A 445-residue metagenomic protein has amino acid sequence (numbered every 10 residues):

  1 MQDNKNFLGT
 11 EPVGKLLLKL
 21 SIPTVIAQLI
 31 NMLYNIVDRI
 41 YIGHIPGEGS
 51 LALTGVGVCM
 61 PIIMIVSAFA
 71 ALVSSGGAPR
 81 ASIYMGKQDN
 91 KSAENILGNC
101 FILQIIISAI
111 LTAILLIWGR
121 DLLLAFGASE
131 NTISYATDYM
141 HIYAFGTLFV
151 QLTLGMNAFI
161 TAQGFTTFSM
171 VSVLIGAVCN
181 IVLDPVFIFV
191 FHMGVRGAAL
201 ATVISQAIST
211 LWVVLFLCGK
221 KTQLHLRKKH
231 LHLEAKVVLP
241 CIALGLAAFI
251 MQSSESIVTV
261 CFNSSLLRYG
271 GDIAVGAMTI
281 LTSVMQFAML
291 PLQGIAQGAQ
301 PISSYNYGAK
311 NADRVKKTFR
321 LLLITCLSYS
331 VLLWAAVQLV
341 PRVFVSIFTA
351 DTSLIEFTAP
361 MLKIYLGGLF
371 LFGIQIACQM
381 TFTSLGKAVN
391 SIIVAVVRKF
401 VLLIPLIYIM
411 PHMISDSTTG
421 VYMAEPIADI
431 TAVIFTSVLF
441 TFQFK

Functional and structural regions predicted by a protein language model:
M1-T24, A81-G146, V190-G245, S303-G368 (+1 more regions): Short alpha-helical transmembrane segments in multi-pass integral membrane proteins
L8-I40, H44-E48, P61-R80, I105-T112 (+6 more regions): N-terminal transmembrane alpha-helices
K19-D38, I142, G176, S205-S209 (+4 more regions): Transmembrane helical elements of multi-pass membrane transporters/channels
L29, L33-L53, L123-E130, V186-M193 (+5 more regions): Helix-terminus/linker motif at the lipid-water interface of multi-pass membrane proteins
I30, Y34, V66-A70, I110 (+14 more regions): Residue-level hotspots within pore-lining transmembrane alpha-helices of multi-pass secondary transporters
S50-P61, A136, M140, A199 (+3 more regions): Small-residue hotspots at the loop-to-helix junctions and early N-terminal turns of transmembrane alpha-helices
L53-A113, V150-S169, A277-P341, F372-V394: Small-residue-rich hydrophobic transmembrane alpha-helices
A71-S74, Y143-T161, S169-A177, A198-V213 (+4 more regions): Short runs within selected transmembrane alpha-helices of multi-pass transporters and secretion channels
